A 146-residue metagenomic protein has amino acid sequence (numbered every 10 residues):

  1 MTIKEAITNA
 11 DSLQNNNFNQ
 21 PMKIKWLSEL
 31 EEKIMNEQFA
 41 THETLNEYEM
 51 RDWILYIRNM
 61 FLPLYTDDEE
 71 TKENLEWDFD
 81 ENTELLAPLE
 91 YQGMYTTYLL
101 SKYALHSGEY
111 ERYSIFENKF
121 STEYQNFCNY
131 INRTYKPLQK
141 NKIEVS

Functional and structural regions predicted by a protein language model:
M1-E84, T122-S146: Conserved short "hinge" loops at termini or chain/domain junctions
M22, Y91-Q92, R112: Generic detector of ordered secondary-structure context
I34, Q38, K102-S107: Generic structural signal for hydrophobic core residues of well-folded globular domains
T83-G93: Structural motif
A87-L89, A104, G108-E109: Short, positively charged, low-complexity/disordered linker segments
G93-L105: Short, hydrophobic/amphipathic alpha-helical patches that form generic packing surfaces within helical domains
G108-E117: Short conserved catalytic/interaction loops centered on acidic-Pro-aromatic/His motifs
